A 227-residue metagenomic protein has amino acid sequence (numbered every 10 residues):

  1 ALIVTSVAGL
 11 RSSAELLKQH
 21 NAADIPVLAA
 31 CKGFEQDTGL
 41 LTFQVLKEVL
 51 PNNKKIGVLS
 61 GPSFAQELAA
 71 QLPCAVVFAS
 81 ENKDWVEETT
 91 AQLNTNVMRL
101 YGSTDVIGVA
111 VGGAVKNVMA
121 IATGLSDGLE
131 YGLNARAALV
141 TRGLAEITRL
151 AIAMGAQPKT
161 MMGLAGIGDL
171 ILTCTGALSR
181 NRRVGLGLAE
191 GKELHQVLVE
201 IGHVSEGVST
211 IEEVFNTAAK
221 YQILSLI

Functional and structural regions predicted by a protein language model:
A1-L2, N117: N-terminal Rossmann-like NAD(P) cofactor-binding module of classical short-chain dehydrogenase/reductase
L2-P73, T89-A91: Rossmann-like NAD(P)(H) cofactor-binding subdomain of soluble oxidoreductases
L10, E35, G39, F43 (+10 more regions): Generic structural signal for well-ordered, non-membrane alpha-helical segments in soluble metabolic enzymes
K18-D24, N52-K54, K83-D84, E190-H203 (+1 more regions): Short, glycine- and charge-enriched coil/turn segments that flank and shape catalytic ligand pockets
H20, V45-N53, P73-T160: Internal alpha-helical scaffold of NAD(P)-dependent oxidoreductase catalytic cores
A29, K55-S60, L100-T104, G163 (+1 more regions): General beta-strand structural signal in soluble alpha/beta enzymes
K32-F34, S60-F64, N82, T104-V109 (+5 more regions): Glycine-rich beta-alpha junction loops
K116, T123-D127, I152-M162, L170-I227: NAD(P)-dependent Rossmann-like dehydrogenase/reductase catalytic/cofactor-binding core
